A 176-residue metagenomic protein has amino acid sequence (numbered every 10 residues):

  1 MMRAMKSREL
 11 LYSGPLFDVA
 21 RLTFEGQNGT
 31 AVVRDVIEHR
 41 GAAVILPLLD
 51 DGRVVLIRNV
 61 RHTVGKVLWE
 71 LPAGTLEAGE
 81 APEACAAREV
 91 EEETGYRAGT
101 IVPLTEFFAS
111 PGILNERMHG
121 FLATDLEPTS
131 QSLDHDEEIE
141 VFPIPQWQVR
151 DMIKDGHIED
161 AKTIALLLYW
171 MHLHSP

Functional and structural regions predicted by a protein language model:
M1-G14: Extreme N-terminal tail/first-helix region
L11-V44, D50: Acidic, metal-coordinating catalytic segment for phosphate/diphosphate chemistry, firing primarily on the Nudix
V32, G41-V44, L49, T75-K162: Unchanged
A42-K66, E70: A glycine-rich, hydrophobic loop/mini-helix early in the fold
H172-P176: Generic C-terminal helix-cap and adjacent flexible tail
